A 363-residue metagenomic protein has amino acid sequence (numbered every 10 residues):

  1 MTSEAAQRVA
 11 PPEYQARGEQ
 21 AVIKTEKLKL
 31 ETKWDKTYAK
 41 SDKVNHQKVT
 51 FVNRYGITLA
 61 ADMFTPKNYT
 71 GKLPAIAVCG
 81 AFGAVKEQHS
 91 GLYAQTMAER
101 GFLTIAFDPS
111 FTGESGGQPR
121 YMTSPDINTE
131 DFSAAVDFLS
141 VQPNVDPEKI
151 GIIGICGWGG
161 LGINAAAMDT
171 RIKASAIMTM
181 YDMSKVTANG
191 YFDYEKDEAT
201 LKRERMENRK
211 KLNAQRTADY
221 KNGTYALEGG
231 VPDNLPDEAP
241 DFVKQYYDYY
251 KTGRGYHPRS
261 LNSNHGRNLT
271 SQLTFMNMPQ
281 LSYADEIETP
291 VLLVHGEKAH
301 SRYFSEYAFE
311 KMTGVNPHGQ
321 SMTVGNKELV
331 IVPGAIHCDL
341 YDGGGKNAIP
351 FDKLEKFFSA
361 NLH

Functional and structural regions predicted by a protein language model:
I23-G71: N-terminal cap/lid segment of alpha/beta-hydrolase-fold proteins
K72-A81: Short beta-strand element of the alpha/beta-hydrolase
F82-Q95, P109: The serine-hydrolase catalytic nucleophile loop
K86, T112-P147, G344-P350: Catalytic nucleophile-loop/oxyanion-hole region of alpha/beta-hydrolase and closely related hydrolase-like folds
T96-G116: Conserved alpha/beta-hydrolase
N164-K251: Alpha/beta-hydrolase-fold enzymes
I287, L293-H295: Short beta-strand/loop motif that positions the catalytic acidic residue of the alpha/beta-hydrolase fold
A335-N347: Catalytic histidine-centered segment of alpha/beta-hydrolase-like enzymes
